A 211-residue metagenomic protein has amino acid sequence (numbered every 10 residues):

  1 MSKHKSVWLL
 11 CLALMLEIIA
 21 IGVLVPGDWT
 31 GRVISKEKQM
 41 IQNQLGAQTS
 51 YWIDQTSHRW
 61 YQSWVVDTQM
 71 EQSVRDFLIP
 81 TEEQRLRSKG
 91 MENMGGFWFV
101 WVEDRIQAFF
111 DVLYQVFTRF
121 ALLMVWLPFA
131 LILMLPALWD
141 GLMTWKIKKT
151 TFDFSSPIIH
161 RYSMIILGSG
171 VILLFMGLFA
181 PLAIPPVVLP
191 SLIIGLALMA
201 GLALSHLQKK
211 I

Functional and structural regions predicted by a protein language model:
M1, F110, K149-D153: Cytosolic juxtamembrane amphipathic/interface segments immediately preceding and feeding into a transmembrane helix
M1-G31: Hydrophobic secretory-pathway targeting helix
L12-A20, I132, I166-M176: Hydrophobic alpha-helical transmembrane segments of multi-pass integral membrane proteins
G22-D76: Aromatic-rich transmembrane-lumenal/periplasmic boundary elements in polytopic membrane proteins
W64-P80, A183-L192: Alpha-helical membrane-embedding segments and immediately adjacent membrane-interface amphipathic helices
T68-L127: Individual transmembrane alpha-helix segments
I106-W145, L192, L196: Hydrophobic alpha-helical transmembrane segments of integral membrane proteins
W139-I194, L198-I211: Hydrophobic alpha-helical transmembrane segments and adjacent short intramembrane/lumenal linkers of inner/organellar
